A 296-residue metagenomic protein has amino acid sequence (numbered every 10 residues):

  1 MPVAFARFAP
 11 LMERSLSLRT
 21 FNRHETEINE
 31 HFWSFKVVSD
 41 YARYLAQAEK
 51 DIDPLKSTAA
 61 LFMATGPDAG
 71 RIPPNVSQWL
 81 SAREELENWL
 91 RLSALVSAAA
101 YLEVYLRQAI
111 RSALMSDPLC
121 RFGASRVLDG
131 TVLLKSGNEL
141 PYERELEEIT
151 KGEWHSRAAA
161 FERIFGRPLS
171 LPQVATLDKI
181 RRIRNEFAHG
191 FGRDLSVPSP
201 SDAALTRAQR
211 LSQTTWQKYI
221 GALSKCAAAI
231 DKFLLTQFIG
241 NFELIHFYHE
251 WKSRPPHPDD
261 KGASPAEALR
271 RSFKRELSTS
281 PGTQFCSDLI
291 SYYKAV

Functional and structural regions predicted by a protein language model:
M1-G123, L205-V296: Extended intrinsically disordered or low-complexity regions, especially N/C-terminal cytosolic tails and loops, rather
S116-D202: Flexible secondary-structure boundary motifs
